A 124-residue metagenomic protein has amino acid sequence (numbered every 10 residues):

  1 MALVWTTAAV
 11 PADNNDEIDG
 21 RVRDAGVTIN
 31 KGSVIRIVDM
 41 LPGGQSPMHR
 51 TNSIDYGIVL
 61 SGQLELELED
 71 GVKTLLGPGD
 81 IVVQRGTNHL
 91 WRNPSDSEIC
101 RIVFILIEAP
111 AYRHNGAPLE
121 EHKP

Functional and structural regions predicted by a protein language model:
M1-V34, V38, E121-P124: A short, N-terminal "cap"/entry segment at the start of jelly-roll beta-barrel domains of the cupin/DSBH fold
E17-D24, S33-N52, G86-H89, E108: Conserved short histidine dyad/triad with adjacent acidic residue
M48, L68-G71, H114-A117: A short secondary-structure junction signal
N52-D70: Glycine- and acidic-residue-biased ligand/ion/polar-headgroup-sensing regions
D55-V59, V83-R85, I102-I105: Active-site scaffold segments
D70-T87: Short acidic-glycine-tyrosine-enriched beta hairpin
R92-P124: Double-stranded beta-helix
